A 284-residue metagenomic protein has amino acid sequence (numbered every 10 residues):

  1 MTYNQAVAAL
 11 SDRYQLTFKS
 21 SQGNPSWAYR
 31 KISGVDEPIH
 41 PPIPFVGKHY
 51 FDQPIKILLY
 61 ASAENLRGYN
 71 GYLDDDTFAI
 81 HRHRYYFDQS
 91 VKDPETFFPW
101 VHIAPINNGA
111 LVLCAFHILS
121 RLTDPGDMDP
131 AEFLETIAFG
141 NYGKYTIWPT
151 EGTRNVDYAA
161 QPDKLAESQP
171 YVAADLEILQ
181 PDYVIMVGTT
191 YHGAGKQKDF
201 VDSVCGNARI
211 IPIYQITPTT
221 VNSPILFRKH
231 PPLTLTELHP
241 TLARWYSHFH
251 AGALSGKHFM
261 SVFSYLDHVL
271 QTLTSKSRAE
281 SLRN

Functional and structural regions predicted by a protein language model:
M1-F18, S26, N155-A173, Y191-N284: C-terminal capping/extension of enzyme domains
T2-L179, Y183, T189-Y191: A polyanion-binding, active-site-adjacent surface
I57, D182-I185, R209-I210, P224-I225: Hydrophobic beta-strand segments of well-ordered beta-sheets in folded domains
